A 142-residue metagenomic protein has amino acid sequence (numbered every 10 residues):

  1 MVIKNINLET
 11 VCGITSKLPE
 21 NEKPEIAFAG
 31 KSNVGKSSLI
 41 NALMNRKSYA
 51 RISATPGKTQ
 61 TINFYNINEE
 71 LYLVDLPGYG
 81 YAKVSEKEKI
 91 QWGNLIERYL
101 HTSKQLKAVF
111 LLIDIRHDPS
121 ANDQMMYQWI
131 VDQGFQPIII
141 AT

Functional and structural regions predicted by a protein language model:
M1-K87: Conserved G1/Walker A P-loop phosphate-binding module
K87-G93: A short alpha/beta connector and helix-capping loop motif
G93-T142: Conserved C-terminal guanine-recognition region of P-loop GTPase G domains, centered on the G4
